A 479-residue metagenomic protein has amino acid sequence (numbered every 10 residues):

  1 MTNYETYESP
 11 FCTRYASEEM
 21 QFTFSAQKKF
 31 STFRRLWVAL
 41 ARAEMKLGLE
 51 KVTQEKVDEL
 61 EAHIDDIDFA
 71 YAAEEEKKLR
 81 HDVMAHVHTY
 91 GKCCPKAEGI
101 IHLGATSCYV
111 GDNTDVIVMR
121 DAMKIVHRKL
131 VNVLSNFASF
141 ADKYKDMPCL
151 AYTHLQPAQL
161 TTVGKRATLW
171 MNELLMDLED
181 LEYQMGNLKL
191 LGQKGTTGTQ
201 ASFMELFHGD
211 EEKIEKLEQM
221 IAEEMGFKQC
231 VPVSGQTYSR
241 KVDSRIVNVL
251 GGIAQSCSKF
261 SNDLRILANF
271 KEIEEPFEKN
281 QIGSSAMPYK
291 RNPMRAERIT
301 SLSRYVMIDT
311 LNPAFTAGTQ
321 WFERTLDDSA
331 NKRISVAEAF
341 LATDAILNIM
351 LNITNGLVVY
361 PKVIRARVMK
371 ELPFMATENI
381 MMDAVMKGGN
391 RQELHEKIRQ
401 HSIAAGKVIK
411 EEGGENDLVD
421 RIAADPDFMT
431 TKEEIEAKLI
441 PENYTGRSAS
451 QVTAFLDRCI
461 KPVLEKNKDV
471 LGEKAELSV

Functional and structural regions predicted by a protein language model:
T2-A201, F207-M220, G283-S284, M294-R298 (+4 more regions): A helix-coil-helix interface module used to build multimeric assemblies and to scaffold catalytic/cofactor sites
Q21-S25, Y71-A73, Q281-S301, E323-E338 (+4 more regions): Short beta-alpha connecting loops at secondary-structure transitions that line or flank enzyme active sites
R80-V83, L130, L134-F137, A167-L181 (+5 more regions): Alpha-helical transition-metal enzyme core signature, strongest for iron centers
D142-G164, E274-K290, E323-A330, N355-M375: Glycine-rich cofactor-pocket loops
E211-Q236: Active-site-adjacent "gating/activation" loops or surface patches in catalytic cores
T237-E272, Q281-A342: A conserved active-site cap/scaffold subdomain adjacent to cofactor or substrate pockets
E274, K397-A404: Active/binding-pocket-proximal capping segment
Y305-R391, K397: Long, amphipathic alpha-helical stalk/connector segments used for oligomerization, subunit docking, or mechanical
